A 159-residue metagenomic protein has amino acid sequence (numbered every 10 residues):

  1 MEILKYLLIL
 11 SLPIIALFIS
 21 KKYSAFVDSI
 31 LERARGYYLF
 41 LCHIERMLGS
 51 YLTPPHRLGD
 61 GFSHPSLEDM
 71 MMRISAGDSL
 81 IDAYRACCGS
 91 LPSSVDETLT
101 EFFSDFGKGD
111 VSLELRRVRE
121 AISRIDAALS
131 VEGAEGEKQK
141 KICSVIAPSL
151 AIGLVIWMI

Functional and structural regions predicted by a protein language model:
M1, L67-S79, G136-K140, I152-I159: Short, Lys/Arg-enriched charge-dense amphipathic segments
E2-S75: Juxtamembrane/interface alpha-helical elements of multi-pass membrane proteins
Y6-I19, E132-I159: Bilayer-spanning, highly hydrophobic alpha-helical transmembrane segments
A16-I19, Y23, E97, S104 (+1 more regions): Generic signal for short, ordered secondary-structure residues within or immediately flanking folded domains
I19, R33, L91, F103 (+2 more regions): Sparse, context-dependent recognition of short Cys/His-centered cofactor- or disulfide-binding micro-motifs
Y37-Y38, L80, V145: Short hydrophobic/aromatic segments of transmembrane alpha-helices and their interfaces
H43-A121: Glycine- and small-hydrophobic-enriched helix-loop-helix hairpins
D105-S149: Membrane-interface, cytosolic juxtamembrane amphipathic helix immediately N-terminal to a transmembrane helix, enriched
